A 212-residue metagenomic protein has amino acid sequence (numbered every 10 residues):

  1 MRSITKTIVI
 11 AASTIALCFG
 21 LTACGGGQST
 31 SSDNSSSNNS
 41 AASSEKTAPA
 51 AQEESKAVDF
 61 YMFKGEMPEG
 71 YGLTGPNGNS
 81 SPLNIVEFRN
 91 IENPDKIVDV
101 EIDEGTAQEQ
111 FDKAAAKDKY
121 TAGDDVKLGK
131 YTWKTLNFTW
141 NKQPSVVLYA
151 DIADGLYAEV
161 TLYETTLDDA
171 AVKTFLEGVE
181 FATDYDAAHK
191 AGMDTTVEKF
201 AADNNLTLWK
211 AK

Functional and structural regions predicted by a protein language model:
M1-A11: Bacterial N-terminal signal peptides that target proteins for export
F19-A23: C-terminal motif of bacterial Sec signal peptides marking the signal peptidase cleavage site
C24-Q52: Short, low-complexity, disordered segments immediately C-terminal to signal peptides in bacterial exported proteins
A41-N84, A191-K212: N-terminal "mature-domain start" segment
E53-S55, S81-E87, K127-N137: Short, hydrophobic/aromatic-rich segments at coil-to-beta transitions
L83-F111: A short acidic-to-branched-hydrophobic micro-motif
A115-G155, W209-K212: Signature of long, low-cysteine stretches enriched in small and polar/charged residues
T161-K212: Surface-exposed amphipathic alpha-helical segments
